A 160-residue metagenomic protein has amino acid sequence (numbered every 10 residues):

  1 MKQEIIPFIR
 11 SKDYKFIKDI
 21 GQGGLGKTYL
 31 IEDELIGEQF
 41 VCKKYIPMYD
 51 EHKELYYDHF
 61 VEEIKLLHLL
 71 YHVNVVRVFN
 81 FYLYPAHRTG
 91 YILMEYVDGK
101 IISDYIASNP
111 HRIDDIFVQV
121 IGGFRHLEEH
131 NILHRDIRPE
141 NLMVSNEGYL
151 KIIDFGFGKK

Functional and structural regions predicted by a protein language model:
I17-G23, T28: Protein kinase glycine-rich loop
K43-M48: Conserved beta3-strand ATP-binding lysine motif
E51-L69: AlphaC helix of the eukaryotic protein kinase fold
N80-Y82: A short, aromatic-enriched beta-strand patch in the conserved N-lobe beta-sheet of the protein kinase catalytic domain
A86-I101: Conserved short submotifs of the Hanks-type protein kinase catalytic core that shape the nucleotide-binding pocket
I116-F117: Activation segment signature within eukaryotic-like protein kinase domains
G122-I132: Protein kinase catalytic-loop region centered on the HRD/HxD motif
